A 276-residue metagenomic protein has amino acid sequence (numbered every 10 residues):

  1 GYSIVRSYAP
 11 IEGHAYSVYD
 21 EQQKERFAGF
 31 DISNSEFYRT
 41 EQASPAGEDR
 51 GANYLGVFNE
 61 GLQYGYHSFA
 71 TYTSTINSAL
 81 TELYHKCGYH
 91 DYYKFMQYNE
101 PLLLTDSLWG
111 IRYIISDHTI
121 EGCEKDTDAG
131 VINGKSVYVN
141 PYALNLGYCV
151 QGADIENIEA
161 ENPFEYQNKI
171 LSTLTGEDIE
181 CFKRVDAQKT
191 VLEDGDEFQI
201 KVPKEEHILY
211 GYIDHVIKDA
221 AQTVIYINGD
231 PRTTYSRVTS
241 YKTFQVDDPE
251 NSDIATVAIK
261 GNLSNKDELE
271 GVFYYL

Functional and structural regions predicted by a protein language model:
Y2-L276: Soluble catalytic regions of membrane-associated enzymes that act on cell-envelope and secretory-pathway components
